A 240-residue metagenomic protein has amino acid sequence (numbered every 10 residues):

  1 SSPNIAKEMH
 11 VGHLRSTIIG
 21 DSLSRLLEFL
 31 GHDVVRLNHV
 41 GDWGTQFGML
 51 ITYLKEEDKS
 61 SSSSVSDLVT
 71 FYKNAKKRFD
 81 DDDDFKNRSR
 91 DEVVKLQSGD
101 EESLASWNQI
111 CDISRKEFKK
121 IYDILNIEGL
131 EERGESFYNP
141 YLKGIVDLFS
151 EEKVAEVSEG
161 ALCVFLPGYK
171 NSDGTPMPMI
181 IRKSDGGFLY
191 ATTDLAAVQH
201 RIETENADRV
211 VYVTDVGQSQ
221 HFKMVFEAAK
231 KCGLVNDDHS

Functional and structural regions predicted by a protein language model:
S1-S240: NTP-dependent nucleotidyl-transfer catalytic core
